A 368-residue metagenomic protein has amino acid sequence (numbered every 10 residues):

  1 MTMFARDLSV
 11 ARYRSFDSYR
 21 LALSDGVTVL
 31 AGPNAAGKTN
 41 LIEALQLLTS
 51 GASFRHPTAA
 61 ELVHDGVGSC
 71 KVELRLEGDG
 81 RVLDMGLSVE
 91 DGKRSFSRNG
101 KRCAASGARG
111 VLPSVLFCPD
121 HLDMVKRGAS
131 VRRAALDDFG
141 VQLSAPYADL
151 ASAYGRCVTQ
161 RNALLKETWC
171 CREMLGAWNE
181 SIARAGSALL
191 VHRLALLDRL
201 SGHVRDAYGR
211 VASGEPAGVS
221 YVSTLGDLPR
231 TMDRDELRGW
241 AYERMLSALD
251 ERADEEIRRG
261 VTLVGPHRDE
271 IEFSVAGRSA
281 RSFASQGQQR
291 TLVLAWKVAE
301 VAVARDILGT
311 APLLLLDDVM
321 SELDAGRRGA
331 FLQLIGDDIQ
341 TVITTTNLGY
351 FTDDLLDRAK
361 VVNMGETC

Functional and structural regions predicted by a protein language model:
M1-P33, L47, M174-R184, A188-L313 (+5 more regions): Conserved NTPase motor "head" modules and their coupling/switch loops across ABC/AAA+ ATPases, GTPases, and GHKL ATPases
K38: Conserved lysine of the Walker
Q46-V131, A135-Y147, S201-D206, A241 (+1 more regions): Nucleotide-state sensing region of NTPase/ATPase domains
F54, A145, D149, C170 (+2 more regions): Alpha-helical structural elements of signaling/regulatory helical domains
V115, V342, K360-V362: Hydrophobic/aromatic beta-strand patches that form the interior of the parallel beta-sheet core in alpha/beta enzyme
D123-M124, S130-G176, E180, A188: Long, charged N-terminal accessory/stalk domains
D317-V319: Walker B catalytic acidic pair
